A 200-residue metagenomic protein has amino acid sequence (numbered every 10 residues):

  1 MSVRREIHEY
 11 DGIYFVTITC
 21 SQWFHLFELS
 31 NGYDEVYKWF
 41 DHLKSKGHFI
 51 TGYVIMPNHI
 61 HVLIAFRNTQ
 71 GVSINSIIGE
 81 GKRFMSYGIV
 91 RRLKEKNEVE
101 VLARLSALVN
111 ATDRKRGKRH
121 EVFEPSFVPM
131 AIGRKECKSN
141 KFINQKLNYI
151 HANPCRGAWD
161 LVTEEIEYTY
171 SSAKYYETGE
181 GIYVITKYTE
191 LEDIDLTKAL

Functional and structural regions predicted by a protein language model:
M1-L200: Short catalytic/metal-binding and nucleic-acid-binding patches
